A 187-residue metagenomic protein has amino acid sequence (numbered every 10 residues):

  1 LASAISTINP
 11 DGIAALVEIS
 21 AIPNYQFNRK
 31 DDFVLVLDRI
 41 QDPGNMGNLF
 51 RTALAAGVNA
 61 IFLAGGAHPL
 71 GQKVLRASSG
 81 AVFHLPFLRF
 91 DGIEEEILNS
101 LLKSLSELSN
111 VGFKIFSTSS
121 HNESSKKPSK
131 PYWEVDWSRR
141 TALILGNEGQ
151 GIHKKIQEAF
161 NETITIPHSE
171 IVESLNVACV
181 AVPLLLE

Functional and structural regions predicted by a protein language model:
L1, G66-A67, F90-E94, E148 (+1 more regions): Short, acidic/turn-prone active-site loops that include or flank metal/cofactor- and phosphate-binding residues
L1-P10, K114: N-terminal positively charged helical leader segments and presequences
D11, V111-G112, A159: Structured helix-beta-strand junction loops
G12-I22: Short, structured interface segments
A14-L16, V34, A142: Residues embedded in well-ordered beta-strands
A15, T52-A56, L70-F83, K154-E187: Structured adenosyl-cofactor binding patch, chiefly the S-adenosyl-L-methionine
A21-S125: RNA substrate-binding interface of SAM-dependent RNA methyltransferases
F116-I171: Active-site/ligand-binding-proximal alpha/beta "capping" segment
